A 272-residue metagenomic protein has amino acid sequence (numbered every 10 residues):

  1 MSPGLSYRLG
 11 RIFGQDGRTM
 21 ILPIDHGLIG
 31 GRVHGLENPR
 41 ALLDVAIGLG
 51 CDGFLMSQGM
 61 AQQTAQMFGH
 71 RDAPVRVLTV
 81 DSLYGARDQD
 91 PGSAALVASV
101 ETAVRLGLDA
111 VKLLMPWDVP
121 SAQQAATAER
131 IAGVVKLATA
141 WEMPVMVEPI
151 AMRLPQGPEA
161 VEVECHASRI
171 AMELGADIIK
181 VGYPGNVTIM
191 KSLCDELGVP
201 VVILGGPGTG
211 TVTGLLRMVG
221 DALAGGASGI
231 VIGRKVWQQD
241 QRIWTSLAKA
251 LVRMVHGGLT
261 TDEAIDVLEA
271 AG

Functional and structural regions predicted by a protein language model:
M1-G14: N-terminal basic/disordered segments at the start of proteins
G14, T19-Q62, Q66-R71, V75-G85 (+5 more regions): Alpha/beta enzyme core
L204-G205, I232: Thr-Gly-centered strand-to-loop micro-motif
R234-D240: A short, acidic, flexible beta-alpha connecting loop/helix-capping segment that sits on the rim of active
T245: Nucleotide/phosphate-binding sheet-loop regions of phosphoryl- and nucleotidyl-transfer enzymes
A270-G272: C-terminal extensions of enzymes
